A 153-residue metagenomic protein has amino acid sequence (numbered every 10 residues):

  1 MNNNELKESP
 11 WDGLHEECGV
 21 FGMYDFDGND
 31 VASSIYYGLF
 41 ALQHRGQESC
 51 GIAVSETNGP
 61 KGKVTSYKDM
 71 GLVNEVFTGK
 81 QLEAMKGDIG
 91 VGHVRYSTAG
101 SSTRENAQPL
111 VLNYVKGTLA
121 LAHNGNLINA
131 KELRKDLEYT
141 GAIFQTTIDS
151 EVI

Functional and structural regions predicted by a protein language model:
M1-I153: Conserved short alpha-helical segments that host acidic/polar catalytic motifs at enzyme active sites
